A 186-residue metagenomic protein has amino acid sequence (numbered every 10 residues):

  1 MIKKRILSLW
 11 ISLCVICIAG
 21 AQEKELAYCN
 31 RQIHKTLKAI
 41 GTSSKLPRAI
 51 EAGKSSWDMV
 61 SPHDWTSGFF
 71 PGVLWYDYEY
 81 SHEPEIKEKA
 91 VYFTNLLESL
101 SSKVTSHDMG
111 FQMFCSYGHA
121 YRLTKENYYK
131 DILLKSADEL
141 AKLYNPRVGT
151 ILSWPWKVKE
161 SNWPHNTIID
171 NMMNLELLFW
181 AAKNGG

Functional and structural regions predicted by a protein language model:
M1-K24: Bacterial Sec-dependent N-terminal signal peptides
Q22-G186: Glycan-recognition and catalytic cores of secretory/periplasmic carbohydrate-active enzymes
